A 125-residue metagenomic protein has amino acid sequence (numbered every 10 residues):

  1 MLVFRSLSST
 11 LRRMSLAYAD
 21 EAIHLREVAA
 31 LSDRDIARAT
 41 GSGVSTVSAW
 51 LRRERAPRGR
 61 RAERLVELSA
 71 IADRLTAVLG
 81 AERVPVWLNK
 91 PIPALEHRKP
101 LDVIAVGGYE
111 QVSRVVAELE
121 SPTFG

Functional and structural regions predicted by a protein language model:
M1-G125: Non-transmembrane "mature" sequence context
